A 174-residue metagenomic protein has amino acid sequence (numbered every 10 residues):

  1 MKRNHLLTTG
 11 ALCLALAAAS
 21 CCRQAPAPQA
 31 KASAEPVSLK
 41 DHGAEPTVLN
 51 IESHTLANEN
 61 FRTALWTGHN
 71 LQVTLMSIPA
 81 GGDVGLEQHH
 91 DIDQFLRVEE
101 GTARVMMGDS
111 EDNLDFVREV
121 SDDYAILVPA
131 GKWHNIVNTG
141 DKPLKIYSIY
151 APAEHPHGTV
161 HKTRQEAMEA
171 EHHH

Functional and structural regions predicted by a protein language model:
M1-G10: Bacterial N-terminal signal peptides that target proteins for export
N4, C22-Q72, G85, R118 (+1 more regions): A short, N-terminal "cap"/entry segment at the start of jelly-roll beta-barrel domains of the cupin/DSBH fold
A17-C21: C-terminal motif of bacterial Sec signal peptides marking the signal peptidase cleavage site
L75-H89: Conserved short histidine dyad/triad with adjacent acidic residue
L86, V105-M106, V128, H134-G140: Short beta-strand His + acidic residue motifs that chelate non-heme Fe in jelly-roll/DSBH and cupin folds
D91-S110: Glycine- and acidic-residue-biased ligand/ion/polar-headgroup-sensing regions
F95, K142-H157: A short hydrophobic beta-strand segment most commonly corresponding to one strand of the jelly-roll/cupin
S110-A130: Short acidic-glycine-tyrosine-enriched beta hairpin
